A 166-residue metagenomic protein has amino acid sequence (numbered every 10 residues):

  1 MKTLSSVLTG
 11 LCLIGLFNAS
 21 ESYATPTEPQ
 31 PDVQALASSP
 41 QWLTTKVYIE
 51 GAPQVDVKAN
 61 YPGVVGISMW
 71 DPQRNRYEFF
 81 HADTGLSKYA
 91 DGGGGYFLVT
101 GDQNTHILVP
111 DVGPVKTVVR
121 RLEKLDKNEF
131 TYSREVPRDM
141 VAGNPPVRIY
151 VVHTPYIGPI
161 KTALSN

Functional and structural regions predicted by a protein language model:
M1-L8: Bacterial N-terminal signal peptides that target proteins for export
T9-N18: Bacterial N-terminal signal peptides
S22-G92, N104-N166: Lipid interaction determinants
G93-T100: Extracellular/luminal ectodomains and secreted, surface-exposed scaffolds of diverse proteins
